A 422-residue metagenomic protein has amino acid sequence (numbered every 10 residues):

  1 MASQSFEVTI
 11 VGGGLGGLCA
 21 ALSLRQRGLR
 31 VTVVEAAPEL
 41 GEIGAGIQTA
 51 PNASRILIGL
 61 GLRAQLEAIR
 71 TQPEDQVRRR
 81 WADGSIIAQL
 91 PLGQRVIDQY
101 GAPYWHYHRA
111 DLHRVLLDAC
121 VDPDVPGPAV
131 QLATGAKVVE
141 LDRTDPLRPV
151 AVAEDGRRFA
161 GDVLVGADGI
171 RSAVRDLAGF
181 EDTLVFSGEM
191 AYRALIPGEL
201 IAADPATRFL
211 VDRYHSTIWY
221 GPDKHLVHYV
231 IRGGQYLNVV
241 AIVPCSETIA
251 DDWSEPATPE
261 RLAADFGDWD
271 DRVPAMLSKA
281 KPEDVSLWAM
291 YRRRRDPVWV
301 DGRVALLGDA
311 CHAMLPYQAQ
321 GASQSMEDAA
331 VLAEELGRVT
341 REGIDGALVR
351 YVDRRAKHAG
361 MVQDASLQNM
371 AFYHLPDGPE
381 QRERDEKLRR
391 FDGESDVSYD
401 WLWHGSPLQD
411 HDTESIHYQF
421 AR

Functional and structural regions predicted by a protein language model:
A2-F6, A68, D83, A275 (+2 more regions): C-terminal helical "tail/cap" subdomain of flavin- and related membrane-associated enzymes
A2-V8, N52-L200, S246-D265, H404-R422: Conserved N-terminal helical subregion
E7, R30, Y236: Residues at the starts of beta-strands that form the adenosine-phosphate
I10-A37, V165-G166, Y192, H228 (+2 more regions): Conserved mid-domain beta->alpha element of the FAD-binding
P38-I58: Conserved N-terminal glycine-rich FAD pyrophosphate-binding loop of Rossmann-like flavoproteins
A68-T71, Q131, D268-L287, G343-V349 (+1 more regions): Acidic/histidine metal-binding catalytic segments
V121-A129, A203-R208, R338-R341: Alpha-helix termini
R208-Y214, P222-L226, R232-Q235, A241-Q318: FAD/FMN-dependent oxidoreductases across multiple families
